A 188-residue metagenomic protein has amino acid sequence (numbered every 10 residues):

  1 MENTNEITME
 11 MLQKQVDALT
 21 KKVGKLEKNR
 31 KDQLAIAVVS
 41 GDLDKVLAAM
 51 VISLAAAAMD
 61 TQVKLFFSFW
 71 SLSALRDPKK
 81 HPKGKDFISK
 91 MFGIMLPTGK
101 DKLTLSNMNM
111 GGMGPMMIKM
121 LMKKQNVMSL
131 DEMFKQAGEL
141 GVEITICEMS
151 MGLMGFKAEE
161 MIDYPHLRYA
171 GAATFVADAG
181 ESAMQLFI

Functional and structural regions predicted by a protein language model:
M1-Q33: Long, leucine- and charge-enriched amphipathic alpha-helices that form heptad-repeat coiled-coil/leucine-zipper-like
I36-L47, L75-P78, L121-Q125: Short, glycine-rich nucleotide/cofactor-binding loops
L47-L65: Histidine-anchored nucleotide/phosphate-binding helix
V63-F69, T145-E148: Short internal beta-strands
L72-G84: N-terminal beta-loop-helix "entrance" segment that forms/cooperates in small-molecule cofactor or anionic ligand
K83-M122, N126-S129: A glycine-rich helix N-cap at a beta->alpha junction
M117, K123-M149, H166: Ligand-binding beta-strand-loop-alpha-helix segment within the catalytic cores of soluble metabolic enzymes
M122, I146, M151, E159-I188: Glycine-rich, aromatic-bearing surface loops/beta-hairpins
